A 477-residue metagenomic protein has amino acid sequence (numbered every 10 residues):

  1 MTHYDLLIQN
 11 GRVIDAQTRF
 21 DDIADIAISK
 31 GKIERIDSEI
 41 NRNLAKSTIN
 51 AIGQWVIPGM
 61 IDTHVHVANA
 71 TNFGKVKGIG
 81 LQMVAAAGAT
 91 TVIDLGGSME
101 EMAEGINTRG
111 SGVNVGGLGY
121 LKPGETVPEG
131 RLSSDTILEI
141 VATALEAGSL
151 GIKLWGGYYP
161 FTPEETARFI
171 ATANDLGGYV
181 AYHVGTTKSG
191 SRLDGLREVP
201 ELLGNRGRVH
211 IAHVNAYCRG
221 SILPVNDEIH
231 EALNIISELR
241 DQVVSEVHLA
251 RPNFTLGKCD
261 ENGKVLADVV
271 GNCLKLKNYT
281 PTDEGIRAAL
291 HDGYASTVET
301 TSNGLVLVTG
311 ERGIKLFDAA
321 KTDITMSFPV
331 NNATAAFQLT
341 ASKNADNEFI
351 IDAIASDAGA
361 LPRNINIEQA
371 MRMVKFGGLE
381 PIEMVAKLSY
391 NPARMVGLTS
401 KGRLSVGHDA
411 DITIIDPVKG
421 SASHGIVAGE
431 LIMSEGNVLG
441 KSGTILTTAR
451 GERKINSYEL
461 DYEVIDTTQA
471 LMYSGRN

Functional and structural regions predicted by a protein language model:
M1-A24, I28-S29, S38-E39, I79-A86 (+3 more regions): Active-site microenvironment of metallo-dependent hydrolases
R42-N43, N50-G110, G195: Metal-associated gating/positioning segment near the N- to mid-region
T63-K75, L121-T136, W155-Y159: Active-site mouth loops of central-metabolism enzymes
F73-L81, G130-A144, R192-V199: Short, acidic/polar
G80-M102, G112-E125, L145-P160, G177-K188 (+2 more regions): Divalent metal-dependent hydrolysis catalytic cores, especially in the metallo-beta-lactamase
M83-V84, T143-A147, A173, V199-L203 (+2 more regions): Generic structural signal for hydrophobic
S98-T108, Y159-T172, S191-G195, V225-E228: Active-site-adjacent beta->alpha loops and helix N-cap segments on the catalytic face of soluble alpha/beta enzymes
N215, L223-R372, R476-N477: Active-site neighborhoods of metal-dependent hydrolases
